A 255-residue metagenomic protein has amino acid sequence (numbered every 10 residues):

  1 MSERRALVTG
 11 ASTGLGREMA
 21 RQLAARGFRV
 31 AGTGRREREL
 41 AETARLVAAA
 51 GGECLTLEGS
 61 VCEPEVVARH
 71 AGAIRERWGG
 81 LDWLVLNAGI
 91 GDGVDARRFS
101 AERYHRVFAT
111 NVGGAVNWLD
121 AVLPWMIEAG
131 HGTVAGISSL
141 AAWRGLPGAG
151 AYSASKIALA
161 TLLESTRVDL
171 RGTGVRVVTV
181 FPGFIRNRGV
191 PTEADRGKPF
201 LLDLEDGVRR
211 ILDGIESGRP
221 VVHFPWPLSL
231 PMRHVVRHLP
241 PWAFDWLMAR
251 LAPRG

Functional and structural regions predicted by a protein language model:
S12-T13: Conserved glycine-rich cofactor-binding loop
R26-E42: Conserved glycine-rich Rossmann-like NAD(P)H-binding loop of the short-chain dehydrogenase/reductase
N87-D92: Conserved NAD(P)H cofactor-binding loop of Rossmann-fold oxidoreductase domains
D95-F108: Substrate-binding pocket helix/loop in short-chain dehydrogenase/reductase
L119, S155: Active-site helix of classical SDR
S139: Residue(s) in the substrate-gating loop at a strand-loop-helix junction that position the organic substrate next
T179, D195-P231: C-terminal helical subdomain
